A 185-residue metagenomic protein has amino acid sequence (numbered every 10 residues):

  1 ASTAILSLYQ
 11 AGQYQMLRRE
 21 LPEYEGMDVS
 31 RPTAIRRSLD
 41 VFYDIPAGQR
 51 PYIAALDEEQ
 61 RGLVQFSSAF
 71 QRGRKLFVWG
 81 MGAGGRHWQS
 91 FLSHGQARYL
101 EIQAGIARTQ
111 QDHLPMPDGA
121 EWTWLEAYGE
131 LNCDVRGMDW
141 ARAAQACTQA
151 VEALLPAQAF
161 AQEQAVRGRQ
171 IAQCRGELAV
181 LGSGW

Functional and structural regions predicted by a protein language model:
A1-S2, E126: Acidic, contiguous internal or C-terminal segments within carbohydrate-active enzymes that form a structured patch used
S2-P115, G176, V180-G184: A contiguous, surface-exposed recognition patch within enzymatic or periplasmic domains that forms
G12-Y14, V29, C133, L155-A161: Short C-terminal domain-edge/linker segments immediately following a structured domain
G84-R86, A120-T123, A143-Q149: Short, low-complexity, polar/charged sequence segments that are solvent-exposed and flexible
S90, E126-Y128, T148-A153: Glycine-rich loops and low-complexity Gly/Arg-rich segments that provide flexible linkers or classic glycine-based
A104, E130-R142: Short, Lys/Arg- and Gly-enriched loop/turn segments at beta-strand edges
P115-N132: Short Pro-Gly-centered flexible turn/kink motifs
A141-W185: Acidic, Ser/Thr-rich low-complexity intrinsically disordered segments
